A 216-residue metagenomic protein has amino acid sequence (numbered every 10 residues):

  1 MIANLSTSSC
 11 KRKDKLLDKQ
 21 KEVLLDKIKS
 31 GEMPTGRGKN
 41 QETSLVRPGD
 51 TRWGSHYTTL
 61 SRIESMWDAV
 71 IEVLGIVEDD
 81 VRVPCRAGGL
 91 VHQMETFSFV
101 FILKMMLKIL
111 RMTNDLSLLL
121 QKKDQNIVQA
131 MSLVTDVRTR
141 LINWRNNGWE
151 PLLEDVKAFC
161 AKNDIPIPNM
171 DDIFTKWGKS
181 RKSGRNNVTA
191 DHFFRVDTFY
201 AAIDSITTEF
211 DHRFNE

Functional and structural regions predicted by a protein language model:
M1-E216: Alpha-helical structural modules in large enzymes and assemblies
